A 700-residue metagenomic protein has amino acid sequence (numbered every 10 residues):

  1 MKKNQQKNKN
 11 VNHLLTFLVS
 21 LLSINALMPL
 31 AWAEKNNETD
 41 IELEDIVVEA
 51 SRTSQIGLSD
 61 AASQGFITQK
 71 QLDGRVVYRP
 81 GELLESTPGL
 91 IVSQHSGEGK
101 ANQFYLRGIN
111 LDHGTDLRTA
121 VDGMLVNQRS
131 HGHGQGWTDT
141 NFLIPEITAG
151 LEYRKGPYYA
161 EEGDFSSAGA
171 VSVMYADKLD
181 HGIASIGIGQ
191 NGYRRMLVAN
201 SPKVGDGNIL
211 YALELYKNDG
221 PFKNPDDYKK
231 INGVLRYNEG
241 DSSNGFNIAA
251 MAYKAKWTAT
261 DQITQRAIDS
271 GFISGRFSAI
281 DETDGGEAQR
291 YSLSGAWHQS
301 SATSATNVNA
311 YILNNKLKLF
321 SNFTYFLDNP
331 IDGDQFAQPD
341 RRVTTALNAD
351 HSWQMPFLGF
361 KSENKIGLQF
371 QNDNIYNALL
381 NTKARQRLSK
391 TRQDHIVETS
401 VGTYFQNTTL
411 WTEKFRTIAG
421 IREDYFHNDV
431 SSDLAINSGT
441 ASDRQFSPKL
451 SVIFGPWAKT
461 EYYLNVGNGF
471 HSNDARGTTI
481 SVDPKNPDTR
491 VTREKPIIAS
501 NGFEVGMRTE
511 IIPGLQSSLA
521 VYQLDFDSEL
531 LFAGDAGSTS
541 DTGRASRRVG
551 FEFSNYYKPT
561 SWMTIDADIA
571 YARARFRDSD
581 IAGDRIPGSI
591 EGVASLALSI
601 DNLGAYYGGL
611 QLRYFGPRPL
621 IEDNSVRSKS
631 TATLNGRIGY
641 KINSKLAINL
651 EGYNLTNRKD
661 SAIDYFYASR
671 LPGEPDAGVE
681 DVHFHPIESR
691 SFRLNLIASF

Functional and structural regions predicted by a protein language model:
G81, E85-Q128: Extracytoplasmic beta-strand/coil segments of soluble accessory domains associated with Gram-negative outer-membrane
L125-K155, V173-Y175, E494: Short acidic/polar hinge/loop motifs at secondary-structure boundaries that mediate gating or recognition
E152-A160, G169-P202, L213, D219-K223 (+1 more regions): Short strand-turn segments of transmembrane beta-barrel domains in outer membranes, especially the first one or two
I188-K217, F222-T260, G285-A305, W353 (+3 more regions): Transmembrane beta-barrel wall of Gram-negative outer-membrane proteins
G245-Y253, G286-D433, G455, I511 (+3 more regions): Face-selective signature of the C-terminal outer-membrane beta-barrel domain
A296-H298, A305-F323, G455-G467, E494-K558 (+1 more regions): Membrane-embedded beta-barrel scaffold of Gram-negative outer-membrane proteins
D350-W353, S518-F526, T542-D623, N695-S699: Gram-negative outer-membrane beta-barrel transporters
I565, P617-R618, Y640-F700: C-terminal beta-signal and adjacent terminal beta-strands/loops of Gram-negative outer-membrane beta-barrel proteins
